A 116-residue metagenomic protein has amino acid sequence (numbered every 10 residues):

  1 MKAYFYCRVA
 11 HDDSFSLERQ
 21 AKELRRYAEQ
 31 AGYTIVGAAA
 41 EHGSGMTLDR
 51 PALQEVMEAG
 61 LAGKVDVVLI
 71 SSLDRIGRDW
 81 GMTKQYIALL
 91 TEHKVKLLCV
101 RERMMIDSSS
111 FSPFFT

Functional and structural regions predicted by a protein language model:
M1-T116: Short, structured surface patches at the beginning of a domain
